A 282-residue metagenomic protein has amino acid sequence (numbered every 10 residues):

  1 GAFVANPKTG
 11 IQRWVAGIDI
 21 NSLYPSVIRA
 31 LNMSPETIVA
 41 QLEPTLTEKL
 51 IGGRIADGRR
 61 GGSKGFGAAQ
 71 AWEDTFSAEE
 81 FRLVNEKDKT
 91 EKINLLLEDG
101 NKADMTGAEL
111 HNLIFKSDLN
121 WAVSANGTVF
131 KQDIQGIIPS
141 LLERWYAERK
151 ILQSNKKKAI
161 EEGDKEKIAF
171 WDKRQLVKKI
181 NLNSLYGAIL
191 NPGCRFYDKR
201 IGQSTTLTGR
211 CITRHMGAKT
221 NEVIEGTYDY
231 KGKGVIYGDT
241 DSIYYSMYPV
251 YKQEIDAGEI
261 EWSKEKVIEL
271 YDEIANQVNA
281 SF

Functional and structural regions predicted by a protein language model:
G1-F282: Conserved acidic
